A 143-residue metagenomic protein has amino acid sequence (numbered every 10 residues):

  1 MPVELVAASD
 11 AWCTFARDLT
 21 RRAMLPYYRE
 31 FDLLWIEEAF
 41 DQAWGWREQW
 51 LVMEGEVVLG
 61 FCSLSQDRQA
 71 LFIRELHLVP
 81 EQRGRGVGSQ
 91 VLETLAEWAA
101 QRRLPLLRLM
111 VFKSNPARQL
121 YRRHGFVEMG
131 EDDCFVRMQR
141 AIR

Functional and structural regions predicted by a protein language model:
P2-D18: A short beta-loop-alpha structural element at the N-terminal edge of CoA-dependent acyl/N-acetyltransferase catalytic
R17-A43: Conserved GNAT-fold acetyl-CoA-binding loop/helix
D41-L51: A short helix-loop-beta-strand connector motif used in the catalytic cores of GNAT acetyltransferases and, in some
V57-S65, F72-H77: Conserved beta-strand in the GNAT
Q69-P80, L109, V136: Conserved acetyl-CoA binding element of GNAT-fold acetyltransferases
L78, G84-A99, R122-R123: Conserved acetyl-CoA-binding loop-helix of GNAT-fold acetyltransferases
R83, R108-R118, E131-A141: Conserved beta-strand-loop-alpha-helix junction that forms the acyl-donor binding cleft
R122-D132: Conserved acetyl-CoA-binding loop of GNAT-fold acetyltransferases
